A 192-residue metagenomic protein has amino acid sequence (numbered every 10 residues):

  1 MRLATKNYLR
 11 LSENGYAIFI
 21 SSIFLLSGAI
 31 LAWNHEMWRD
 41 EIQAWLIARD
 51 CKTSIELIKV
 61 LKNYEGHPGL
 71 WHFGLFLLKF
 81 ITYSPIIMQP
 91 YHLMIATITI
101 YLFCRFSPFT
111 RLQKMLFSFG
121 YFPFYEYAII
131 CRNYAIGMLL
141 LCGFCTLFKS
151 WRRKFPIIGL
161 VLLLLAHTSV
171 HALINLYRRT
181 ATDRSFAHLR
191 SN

Functional and structural regions predicted by a protein language model:
R2-K6, L147-K154, N175-N192: Perimembrane helix-loop-helix junctions
S12-E41: Transmembrane signal-anchor helices characteristic of membrane glycosylation enzymes that use polyprenol
Y16-F24, L160-L162, R190-N192: Hydrophobic alpha-helical membrane-interfacial segments at the cytosolic entry of transmembrane helices
I30-N34, I81, A128-R132, L164-A172: Transmembrane helix irregularities
R39, Y91-I95, M115-G120, F124-G143 (+2 more regions): Multi-pass, polyprenyl lipid-linked donor-dependent membrane glycosyltransferases
L46-R49, T53-M94, Y177: Short hydrophobic/aromatic helix or loop-helix immediately within or flanking a transmembrane segment in polytopic
T53, L102, G120-Y127, I136-L163 (+1 more regions): Specific aromatic-rich, kink-prone transmembrane helix
P90-M115: Transmembrane-helix motifs of polytopic, lipid-linked glycan transferases
